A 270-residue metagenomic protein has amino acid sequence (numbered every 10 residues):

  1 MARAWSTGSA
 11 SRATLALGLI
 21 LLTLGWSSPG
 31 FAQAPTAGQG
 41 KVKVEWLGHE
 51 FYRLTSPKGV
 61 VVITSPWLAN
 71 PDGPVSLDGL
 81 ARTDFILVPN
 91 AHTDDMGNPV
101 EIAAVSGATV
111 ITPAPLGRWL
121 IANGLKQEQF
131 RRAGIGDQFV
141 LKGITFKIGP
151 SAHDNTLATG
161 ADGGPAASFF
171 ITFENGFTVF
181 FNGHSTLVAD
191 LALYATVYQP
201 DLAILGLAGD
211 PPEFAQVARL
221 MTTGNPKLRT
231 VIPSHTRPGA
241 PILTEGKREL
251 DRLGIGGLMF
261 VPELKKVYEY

Functional and structural regions predicted by a protein language model:
A2-W5, S11-V61, L68-N70, G254-G257 (+1 more regions): Zn-dependent metallo-beta-lactamase
A37-V42, S56-V62, Q138-K147, T172-V179 (+1 more regions): Beta-strand-turn-beta hairpins that frame and shape the catalytic cleft of phosphate-ester-processing enzymes
L47, F51-E101, D154-T159, S185-V197: Pre-active-site segment of Zn-dependent metallo-hydrolases
I63-P66, T83-A91, I111-A114, V179-G183 (+3 more regions): Active-site neighborhood of phospho(di)ester-bond hydrolases with catalytic His/Asp-centered motifs
A69-D72, H92-G97, G117-L120, D137-V140 (+5 more regions): Active-site environment of divalent metal-dependent phosphoester hydrolases
P74-Q138, P150, N155: Active-site HxH/HxHxD metal-binding segment of metal-dependent hydrolases
T109, I121-F139, L220-Y270: Binuclear metal-ion centers of metallo-dependent hydrolases, dominated by the metallo-beta-lactamase
N155-G224: Active-site-proximal loop/helix segments of hydrolase catalytic cores
